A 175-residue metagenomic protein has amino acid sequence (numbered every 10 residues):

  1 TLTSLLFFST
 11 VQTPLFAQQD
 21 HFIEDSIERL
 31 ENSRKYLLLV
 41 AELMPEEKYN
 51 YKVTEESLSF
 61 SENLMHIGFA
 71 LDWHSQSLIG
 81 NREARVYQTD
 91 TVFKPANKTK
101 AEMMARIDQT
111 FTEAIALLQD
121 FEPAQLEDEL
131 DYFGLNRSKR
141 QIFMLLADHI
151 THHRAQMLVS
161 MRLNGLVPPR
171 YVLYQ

Functional and structural regions predicted by a protein language model:
T1-Q19: Bacterial Sec-dependent N-terminal signal peptides
F16-Q19, F93-P95, L135-S138: A short alpha-helix capping/helix-coil boundary motif
A17-I27: Short, low-complexity N-terminal intrinsically disordered segments enriched in polar/charged residues
D25-E28, N32-Y36, A105-E113: A non-catalytic, amphipathic alpha-helix used as a structural packing/dimerization or gating element in enzyme scaffolds
I27-E31, L38, N50-T91, D131-Q175: Short, contiguous alpha-helical
Y36-L39, L43, Q109-L117, Q156: Solvent-exposed, charged/polar functional surfaces in cytosolic regulatory/catalytic domains
L43-N50, L118-E127, L163-P168: Surface-exposed helix-capping loop/turn segments at secondary-structure junctions
P95-D131, K139-H149: Acidic/histidine-rich alpha-helical segments that form the ligand environment of transition-metal centers
